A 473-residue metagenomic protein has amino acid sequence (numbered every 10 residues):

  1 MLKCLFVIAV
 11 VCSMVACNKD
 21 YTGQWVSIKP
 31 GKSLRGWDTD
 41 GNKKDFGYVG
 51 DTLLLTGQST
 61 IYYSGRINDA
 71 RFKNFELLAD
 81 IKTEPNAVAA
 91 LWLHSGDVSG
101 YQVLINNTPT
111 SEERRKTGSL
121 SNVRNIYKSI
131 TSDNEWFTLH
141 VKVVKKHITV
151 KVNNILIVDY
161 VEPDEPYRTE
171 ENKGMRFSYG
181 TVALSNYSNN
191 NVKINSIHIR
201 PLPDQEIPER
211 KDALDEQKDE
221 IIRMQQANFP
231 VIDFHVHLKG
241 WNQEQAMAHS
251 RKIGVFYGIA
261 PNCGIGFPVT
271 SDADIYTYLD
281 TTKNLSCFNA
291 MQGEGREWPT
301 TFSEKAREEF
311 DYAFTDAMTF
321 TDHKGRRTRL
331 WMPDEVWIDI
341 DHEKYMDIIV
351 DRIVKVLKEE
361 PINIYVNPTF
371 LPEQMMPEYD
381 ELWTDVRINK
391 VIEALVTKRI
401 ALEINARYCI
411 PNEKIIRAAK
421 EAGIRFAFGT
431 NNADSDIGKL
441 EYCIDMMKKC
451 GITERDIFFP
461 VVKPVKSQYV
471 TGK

Functional and structural regions predicted by a protein language model:
M1-V7: Sec-dependent signal peptide recognition, specifically the positively charged N-region followed immediately by
A9-Q24, R223: Bacterial Sec-dependent signal peptides at the C-terminal "C-region" and cleavage site
C17-E216: Carbohydrate-interacting regions of secretory-pathway proteins
Q58-I61, P85, H237-N242, Q292-W298 (+1 more regions): Short beta->alpha connector loops
L214-A227, Y379-K473: Charged catalytic cores and adjacent phosphate/nucleic-acid-binding surfaces used for phosphate/nucleic-acid chemistry
L214-E297, K305, P372-E381, K390-V391 (+2 more regions): An N-terminally biased module of ancient metal coordination in phosphate/nucleic-acid-related enzymes
P230-D233, F256-G258, S286-F288, D311-F314 (+3 more regions): Structural preference for beta-strand elements that scaffold enzyme active sites
S271-T397, I452: Extended substrate/RNA-proximal surfaces in nucleic-acid metabolism proteins
